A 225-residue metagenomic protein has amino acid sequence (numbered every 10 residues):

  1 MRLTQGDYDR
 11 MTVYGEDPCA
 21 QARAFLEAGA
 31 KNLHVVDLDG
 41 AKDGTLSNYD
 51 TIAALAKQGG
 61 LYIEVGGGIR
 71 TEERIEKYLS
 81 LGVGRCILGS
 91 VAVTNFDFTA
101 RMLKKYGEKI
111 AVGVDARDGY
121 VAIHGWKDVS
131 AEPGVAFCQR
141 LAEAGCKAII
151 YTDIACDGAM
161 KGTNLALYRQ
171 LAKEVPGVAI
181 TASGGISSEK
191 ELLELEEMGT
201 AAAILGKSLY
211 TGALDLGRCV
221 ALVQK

Functional and structural regions predicted by a protein language model:
T4-R10, E76-L79, V83-D157: Conserved anion-binding
F25, L33, Y78, V112 (+4 more regions): Conserved, mostly hydrophobic/aromatic
N32-D50, S90, Y151-K161: Glycine-rich, proline-tolerant flexible connector loops at the mouths of alpha/beta enzymes
L33-V35, I63-G67, C86-L88, I110-V114 (+3 more regions): Hydrophobic faces of well-ordered beta-strands that scaffold small-molecule active sites in alpha/beta enzyme cores
D39, G44-K104: Glycine/small-residue-rich loop that forms an oxyanion/phosphate-binding "nest" at active or ligand-binding sites
L46-A53, K127-A136, K161-Q170: Charged helix-capping and loop-helix junction motifs
G59, I63-R85, A166-A202: Catalytic cores of alpha/beta
F98-K105, E196-M198, A202-L205, L209-K225: C-terminal helical cap(s) of enzyme catalytic domains, especially alpha/beta-barrels
